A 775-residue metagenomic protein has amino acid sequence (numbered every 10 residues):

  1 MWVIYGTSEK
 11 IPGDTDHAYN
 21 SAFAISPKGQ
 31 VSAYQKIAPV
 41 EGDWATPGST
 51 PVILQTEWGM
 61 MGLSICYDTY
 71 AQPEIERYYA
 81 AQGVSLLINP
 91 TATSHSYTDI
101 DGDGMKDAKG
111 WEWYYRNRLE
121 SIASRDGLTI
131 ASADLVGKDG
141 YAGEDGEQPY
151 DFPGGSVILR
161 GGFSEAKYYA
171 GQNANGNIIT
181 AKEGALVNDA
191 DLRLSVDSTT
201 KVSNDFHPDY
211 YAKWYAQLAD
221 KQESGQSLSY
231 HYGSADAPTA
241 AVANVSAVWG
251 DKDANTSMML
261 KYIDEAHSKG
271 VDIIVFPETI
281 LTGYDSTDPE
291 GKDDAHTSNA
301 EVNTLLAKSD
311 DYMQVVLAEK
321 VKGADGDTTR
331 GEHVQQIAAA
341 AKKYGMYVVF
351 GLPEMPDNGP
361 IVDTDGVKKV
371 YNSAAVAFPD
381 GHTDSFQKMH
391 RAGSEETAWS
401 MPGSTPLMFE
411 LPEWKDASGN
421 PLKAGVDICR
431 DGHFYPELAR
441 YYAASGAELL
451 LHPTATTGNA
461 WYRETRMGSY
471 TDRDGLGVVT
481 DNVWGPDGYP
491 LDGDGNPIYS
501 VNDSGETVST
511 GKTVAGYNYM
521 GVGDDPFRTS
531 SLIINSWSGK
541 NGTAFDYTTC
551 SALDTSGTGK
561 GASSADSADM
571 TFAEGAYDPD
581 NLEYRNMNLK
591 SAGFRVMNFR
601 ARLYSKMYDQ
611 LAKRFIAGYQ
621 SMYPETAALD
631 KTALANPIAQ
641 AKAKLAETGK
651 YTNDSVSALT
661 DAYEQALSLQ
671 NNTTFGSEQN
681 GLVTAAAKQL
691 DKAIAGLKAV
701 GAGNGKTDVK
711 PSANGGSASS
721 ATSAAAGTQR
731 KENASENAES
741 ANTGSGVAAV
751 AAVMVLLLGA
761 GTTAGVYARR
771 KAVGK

Functional and structural regions predicted by a protein language model:
M1-I4, T69-L186, K322, D327-V349 (+3 more regions): CN hydrolase (nitrilase-like) catalytic-core segments centered on the catalytic cysteine and neighboring Lys/Glu
M1-P27, S94-S121, R125-L128, D264-P379 (+1 more regions): Cys-nucleophile CN-hydrolase/nitrilase-fold catalytic domain and related Cys-dependent amidase chemistry that acts on
K10-N117, T180-G184, V202-P208, Q335 (+6 more regions): Active-site catalytic loop in hydrolytic enzyme cores
D189-L228, A562-T626: A short C-terminal boundary segment appended to hydrolase-like catalytic domains
E625, K688, K692-T743: C-terminal low-complexity, Ser/Thr- and acidic/Pro-rich disordered "stalk" regions positioned immediately N-terminal
E625-S677, A695-G705, V709: Amphipathic, heptad-repeat alpha-helical segments
G744-L756, V766: Short, hydrophobic alpha-helical membrane anchors of single-pass surface/secreted proteins
L758-K775: C-terminal membrane-anchoring or membrane-association module
